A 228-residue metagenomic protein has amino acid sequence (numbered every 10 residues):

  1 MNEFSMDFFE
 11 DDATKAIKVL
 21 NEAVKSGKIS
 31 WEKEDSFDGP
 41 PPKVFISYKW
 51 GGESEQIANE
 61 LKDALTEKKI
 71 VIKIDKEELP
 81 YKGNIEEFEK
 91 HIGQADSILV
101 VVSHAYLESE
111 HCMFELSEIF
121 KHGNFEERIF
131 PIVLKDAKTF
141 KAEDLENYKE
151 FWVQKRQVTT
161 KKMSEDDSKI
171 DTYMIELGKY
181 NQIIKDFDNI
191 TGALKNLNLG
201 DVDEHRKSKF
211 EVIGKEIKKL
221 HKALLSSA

Functional and structural regions predicted by a protein language model:
N2-A64, D136-A228: C-terminal interaction surface of TIR/SEFIR-family domains
I46, L99-V101: Hydrophobic beta-strand scaffold positions of dinucleotide-using enzymes
E60-K90, A105-H111, S164-D167: Conserved BB-loop
V71-I72, I98, I129: Hydrophobic anchor at the start of a short beta-strand that flanks the dinucleotide cofactor-binding loop
A95: An anion/phosphate-binding loop that grips the pyrophosphate of nucleotide cofactors and donors
S103, L134-A137: G-domain G4 guanine-recognition motif of GTPases
H104-N124: Conserved TIR/SEFIR loop-to-helix hotspot centered on a Trp-containing motif with a nearby acidic residue
E127-L134: Conserved beta-strand/loop subsegment of P-loop NTPase cores
